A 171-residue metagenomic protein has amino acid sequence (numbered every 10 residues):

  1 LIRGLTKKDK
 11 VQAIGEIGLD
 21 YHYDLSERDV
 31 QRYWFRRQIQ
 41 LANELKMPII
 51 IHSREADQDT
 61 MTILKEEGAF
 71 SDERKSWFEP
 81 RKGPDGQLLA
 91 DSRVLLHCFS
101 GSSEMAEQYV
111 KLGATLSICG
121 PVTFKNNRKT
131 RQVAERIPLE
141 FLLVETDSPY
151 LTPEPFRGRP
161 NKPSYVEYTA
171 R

Functional and structural regions predicted by a protein language model:
L1-L112, F124-N127, Q132-V133, L151 (+2 more regions): Divalent metal-binding pocket/active-site signature
I50, L95, S117, L143-E145: Structural detector of well-ordered beta-strand residues that form the stable sheet scaffold of enzyme domains
G113-C119: Short, basic, glycine/proline-bearing loop/turn elements
G120-V122, T146-S148: Short secondary-structure boundary segments
I137-L139: Active-site-adjacent capping/gating segments
